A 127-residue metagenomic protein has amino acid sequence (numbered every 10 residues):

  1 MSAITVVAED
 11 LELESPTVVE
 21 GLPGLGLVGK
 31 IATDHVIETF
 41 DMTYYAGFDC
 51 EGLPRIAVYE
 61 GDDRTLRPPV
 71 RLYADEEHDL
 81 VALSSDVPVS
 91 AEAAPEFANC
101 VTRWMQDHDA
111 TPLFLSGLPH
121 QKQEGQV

Functional and structural regions predicted by a protein language model:
M1-H108: N-terminal catalytic or cofactor-binding beta/alpha core of small enzyme domains
G61-D62, E76, G117-V127: Mid-sequence, gly/pro-rich, charge-dense loop/helix-turn segments that line enzyme active sites
